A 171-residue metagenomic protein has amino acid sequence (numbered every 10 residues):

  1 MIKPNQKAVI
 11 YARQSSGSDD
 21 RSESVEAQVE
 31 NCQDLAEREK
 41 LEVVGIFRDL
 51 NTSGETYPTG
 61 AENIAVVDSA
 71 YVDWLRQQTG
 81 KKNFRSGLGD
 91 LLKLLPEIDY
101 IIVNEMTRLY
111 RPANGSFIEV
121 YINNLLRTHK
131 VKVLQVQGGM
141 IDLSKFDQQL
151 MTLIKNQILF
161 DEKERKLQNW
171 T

Functional and structural regions predicted by a protein language model:
M1-T171: Short, structured surface patches at the beginning of a domain
